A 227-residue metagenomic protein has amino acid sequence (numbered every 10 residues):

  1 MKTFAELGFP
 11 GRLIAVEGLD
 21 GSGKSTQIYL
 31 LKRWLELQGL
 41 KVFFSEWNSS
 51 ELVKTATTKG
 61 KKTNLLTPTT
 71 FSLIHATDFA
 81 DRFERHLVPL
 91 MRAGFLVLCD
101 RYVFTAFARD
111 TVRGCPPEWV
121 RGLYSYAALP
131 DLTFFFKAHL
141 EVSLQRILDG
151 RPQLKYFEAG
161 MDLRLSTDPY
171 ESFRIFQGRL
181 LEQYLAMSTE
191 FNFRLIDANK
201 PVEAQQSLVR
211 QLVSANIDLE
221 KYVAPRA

Functional and structural regions predicted by a protein language model:
M1-L7, K32, L148-A227: NTP-dependent small-molecule kinase module
V16: Hydrophobic anchor at the beta1->P-loop junction of P-loop NTPases
L19: P-loop (Walker A) phosphate-binding loop of NTP-binding proteins
K24: Conserved lysine of the Walker
Q27: Hydrophobic positions on the alpha1 helix immediately C-terminal to the Walker A/P-loop
E36-A128: ATP-dependent small-molecule kinase phosphotransfer cores that center on conserved nucleotide phosphate-binding segments
S49-E51, V103-F104, A138-L144, P201-V202: Conserved nucleotide-binding/hydrolysis micro-motifs of P-loop NTPases
A106-R179: A glycine- and Lys/Arg-enriched "phosphate-lid" helix/loop adjacent to the NTP-binding pocket of small-molecule kinases
